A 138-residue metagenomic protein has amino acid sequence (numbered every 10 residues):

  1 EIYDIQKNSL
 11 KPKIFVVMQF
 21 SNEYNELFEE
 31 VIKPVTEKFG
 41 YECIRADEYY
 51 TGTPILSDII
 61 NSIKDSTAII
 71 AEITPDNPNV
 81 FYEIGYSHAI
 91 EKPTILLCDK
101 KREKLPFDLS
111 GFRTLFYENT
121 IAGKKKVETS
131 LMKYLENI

Functional and structural regions predicted by a protein language model:
E1-A68, I73-I138: Conserved catalytic or regulatory cores that recognize and/or transform ribose-phosphate-containing ligands
